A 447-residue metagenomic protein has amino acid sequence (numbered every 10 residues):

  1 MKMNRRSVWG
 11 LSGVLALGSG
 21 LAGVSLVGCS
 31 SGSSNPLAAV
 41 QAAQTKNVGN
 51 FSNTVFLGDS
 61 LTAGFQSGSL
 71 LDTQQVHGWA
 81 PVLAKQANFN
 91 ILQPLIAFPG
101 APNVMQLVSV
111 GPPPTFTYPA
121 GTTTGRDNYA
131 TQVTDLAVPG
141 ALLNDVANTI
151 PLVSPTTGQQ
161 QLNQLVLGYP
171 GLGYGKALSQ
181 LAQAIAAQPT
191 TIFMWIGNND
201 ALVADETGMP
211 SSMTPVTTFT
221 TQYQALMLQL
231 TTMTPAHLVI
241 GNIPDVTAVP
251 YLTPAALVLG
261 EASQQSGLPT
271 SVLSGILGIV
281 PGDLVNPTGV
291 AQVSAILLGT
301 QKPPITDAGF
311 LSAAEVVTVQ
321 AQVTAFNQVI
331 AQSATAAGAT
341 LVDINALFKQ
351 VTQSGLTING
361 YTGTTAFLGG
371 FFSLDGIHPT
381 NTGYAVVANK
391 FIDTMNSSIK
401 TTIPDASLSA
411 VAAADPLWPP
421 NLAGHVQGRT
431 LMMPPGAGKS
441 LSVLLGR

Functional and structural regions predicted by a protein language model:
M1-V27: Sec-dependent bacterial lipoprotein signal peptides
S19-F51, T402-V411: Bacterial Sec-dependent N-terminal signal peptides
T54, W79-L83, T365-L417: Histidine-centered active-site loop/cap adjacent to the catalytic His in serine esterases/O-acetyl transfer systems
T54-G68: Catalytic nucleophile-elbow at a beta strand-turn-alpha helix junction centered on a G-D-S/GDSL motif, marking
L57-S60, M194-N199, E206-T207, G241-D245 (+4 more regions): Active-site-proximal beta-strand/loop segments in catalytic clefts of secreted hydrolases
L70-A225, S407-G446: Conserved SGNH/GDSL esterase-like catalytic core that processes O-acyl groups on lipids and polysaccharides
A87, A186-P189, Q222-I240, E315 (+1 more regions): A structural motif corresponding to the C-terminal end of an alpha-helix and its immediate exit/capping segment
L252-A321, A325-P379: Mobile gating loops/cap/lid regions near enzyme active sites that modulate substrate access
